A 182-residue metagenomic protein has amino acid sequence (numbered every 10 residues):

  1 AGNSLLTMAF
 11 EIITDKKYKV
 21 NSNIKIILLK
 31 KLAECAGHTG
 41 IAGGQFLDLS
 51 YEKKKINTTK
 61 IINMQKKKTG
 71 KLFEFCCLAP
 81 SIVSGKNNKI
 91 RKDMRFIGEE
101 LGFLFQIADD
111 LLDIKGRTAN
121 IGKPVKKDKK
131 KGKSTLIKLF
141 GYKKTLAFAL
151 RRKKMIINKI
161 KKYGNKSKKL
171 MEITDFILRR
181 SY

Functional and structural regions predicted by a protein language model:
A1-Y182: All-alpha prenyltransferase/terpene-synthase fold signal
